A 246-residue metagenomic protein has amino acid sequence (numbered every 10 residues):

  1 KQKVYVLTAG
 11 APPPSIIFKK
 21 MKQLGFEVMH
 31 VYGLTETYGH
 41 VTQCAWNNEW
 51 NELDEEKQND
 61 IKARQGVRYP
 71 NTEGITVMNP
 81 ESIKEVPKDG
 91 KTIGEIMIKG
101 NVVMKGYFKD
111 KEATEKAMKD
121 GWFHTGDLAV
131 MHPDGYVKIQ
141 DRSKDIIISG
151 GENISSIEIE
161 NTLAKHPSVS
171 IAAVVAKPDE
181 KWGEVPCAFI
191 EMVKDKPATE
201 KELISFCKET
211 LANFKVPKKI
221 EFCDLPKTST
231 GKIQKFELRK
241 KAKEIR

Functional and structural regions predicted by a protein language model:
K1, G33, Y69, G90 (+3 more regions): A structural signal for short secondary-structure junctions
Q2-Y5, P217-K219: Residue-level recognition of the N-termini of beta-strands and the immediately preceding loop/turn
V4-A9, P13-V31, T35-Y136, S143-I146 (+2 more regions): Conserved AMP-binding/adenylate-forming
L7, H124, S155, E221 (+1 more regions): Conserved Rossmann-like nucleotide-binding pocket used by diverse enzymes that bind dinucleotide cofactors
M29, I220-C223: General small-molecule cofactor/ligand-binding pocket signal
G100, K105-G106, K116, L128-K215 (+3 more regions): AMP-binding/adenylate-forming catalytic core of the ANL superfamily
A242-R246: Acidic/polar alpha-helix N-cap and adjacent early helical turns within long charge-rich amphipathic helices/linkers
